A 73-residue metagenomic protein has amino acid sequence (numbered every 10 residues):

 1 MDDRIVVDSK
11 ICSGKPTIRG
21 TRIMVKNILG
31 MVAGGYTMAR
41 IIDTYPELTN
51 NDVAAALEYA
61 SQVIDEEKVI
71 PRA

Functional and structural regions predicted by a protein language model:
M1, G14, K26-G30: N-proximal short alpha-helices
M1, R40, E66-V69: Short linear interaction segments
D2-T17: Short, Lys/Arg-enriched N-terminal segment that forms or immediately precedes the first helix of a structured domain
M24-A54: Amphipathic, hydrophobic secondary-structure cores in small proteins
E47-A73: C-terminal structural segments of small proteins and small subunits
